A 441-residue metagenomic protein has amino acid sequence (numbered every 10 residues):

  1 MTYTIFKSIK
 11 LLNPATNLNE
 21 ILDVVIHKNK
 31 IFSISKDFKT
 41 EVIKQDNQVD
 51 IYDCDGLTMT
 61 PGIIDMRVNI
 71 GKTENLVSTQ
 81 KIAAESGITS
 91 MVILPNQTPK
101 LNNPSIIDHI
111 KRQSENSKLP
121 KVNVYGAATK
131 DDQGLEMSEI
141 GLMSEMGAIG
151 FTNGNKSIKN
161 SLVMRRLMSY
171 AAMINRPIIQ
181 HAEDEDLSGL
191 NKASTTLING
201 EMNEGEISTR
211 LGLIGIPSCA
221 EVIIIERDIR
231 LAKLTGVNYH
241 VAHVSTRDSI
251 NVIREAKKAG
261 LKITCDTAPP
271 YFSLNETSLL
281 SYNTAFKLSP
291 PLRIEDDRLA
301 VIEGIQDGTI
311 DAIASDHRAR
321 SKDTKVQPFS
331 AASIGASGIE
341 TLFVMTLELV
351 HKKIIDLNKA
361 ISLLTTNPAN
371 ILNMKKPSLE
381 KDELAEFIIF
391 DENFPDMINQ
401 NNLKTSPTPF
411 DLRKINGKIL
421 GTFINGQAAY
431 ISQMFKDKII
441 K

Functional and structural regions predicted by a protein language model:
M1-K44: N-terminal metal-binding scaffold of metallo-dependent hydrolase/deaminase domains
T2-K7, E41-I93: Replace "His-x-His-based motif
I9, P328, L384-K441: C-terminal cap of metal-dependent C-N hydrolases
I9, V24, N29, G56 (+16 more regions): Divalent metal-coordination and catalytic microenvironments
D65, I88-I93, L119-N123, N199-L213: Gly-rich Lys/Arg/Thr-decorated short loops/hinges at beta-loop-alpha junctions or inter-strand turns that position
K72-N123, T129-I149, R165, S169-A172 (+2 more regions): Alpha-helical scaffold segments that flank or form the walls of functional sites
L135-I313: Histidine/acidic residue-rich metal-binding segments in metalloenzymes
R210-N238, G304-I313, R318-N393: His/Asp/Glu-enriched, well-ordered alpha-helical/loop segment that forms or immediately abuts the divalent-metal
